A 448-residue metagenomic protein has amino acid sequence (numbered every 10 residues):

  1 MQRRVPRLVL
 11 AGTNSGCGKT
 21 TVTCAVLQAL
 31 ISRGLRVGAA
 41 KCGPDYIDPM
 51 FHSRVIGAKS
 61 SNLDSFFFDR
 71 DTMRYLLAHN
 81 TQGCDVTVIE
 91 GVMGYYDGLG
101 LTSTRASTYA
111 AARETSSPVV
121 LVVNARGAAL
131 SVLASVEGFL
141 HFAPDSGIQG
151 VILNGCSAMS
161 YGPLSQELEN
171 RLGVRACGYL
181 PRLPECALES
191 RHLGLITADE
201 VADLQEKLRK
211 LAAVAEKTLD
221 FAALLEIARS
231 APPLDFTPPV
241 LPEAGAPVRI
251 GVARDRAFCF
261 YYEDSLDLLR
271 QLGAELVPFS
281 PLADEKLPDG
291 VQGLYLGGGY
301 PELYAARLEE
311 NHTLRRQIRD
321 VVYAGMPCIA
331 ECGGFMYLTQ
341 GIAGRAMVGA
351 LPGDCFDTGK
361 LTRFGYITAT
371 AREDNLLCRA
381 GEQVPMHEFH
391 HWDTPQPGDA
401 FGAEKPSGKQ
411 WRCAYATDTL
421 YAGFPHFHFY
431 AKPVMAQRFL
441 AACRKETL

Functional and structural regions predicted by a protein language model:
Q2-T115, V119, V123-G150, A158-P163: ATP-dependent carboxylate-amine ligase catalytic core
R3-P6, E243-R249: A short, charged/proline- and glycine-enriched loop that marks the coil->beta-strand transition at the N-terminal
K41-C42, A176-P184, E275-A283: Beta-strand->loop->alpha-helix junctions that form or flank phosphate-binding loops in nucleotide-handling enzymes
A112, K217, A244-A246, F258-L268 (+3 more regions): C-terminal and late-domain segments of enzyme folds
S117, V174, Y323-P327: A short helix->loop->beta-strand "cap" motif at the edges of active sites that frequently abuts
A129-P242: Internal gly/pro-rich beta-alpha loop/helix module that stabilizes soluble enzyme cofactors or their anionic handles
A246-H312, R316-V321: Phosphate-binding active sites in nucleotide-utilizing proteins
P301-L376: Cysteine-nucleophile active-site neighborhood
